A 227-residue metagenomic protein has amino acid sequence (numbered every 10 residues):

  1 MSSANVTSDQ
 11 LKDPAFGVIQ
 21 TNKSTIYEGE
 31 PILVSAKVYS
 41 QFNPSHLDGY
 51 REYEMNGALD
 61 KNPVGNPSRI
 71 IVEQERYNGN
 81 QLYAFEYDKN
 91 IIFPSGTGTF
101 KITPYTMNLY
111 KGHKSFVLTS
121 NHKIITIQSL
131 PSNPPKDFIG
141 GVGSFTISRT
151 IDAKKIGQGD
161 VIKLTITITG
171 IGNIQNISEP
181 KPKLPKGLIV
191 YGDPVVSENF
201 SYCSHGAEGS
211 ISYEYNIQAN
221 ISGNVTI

Functional and structural regions predicted by a protein language model:
M1-T226: Surface-exposed interaction/ligand-binding surfaces
